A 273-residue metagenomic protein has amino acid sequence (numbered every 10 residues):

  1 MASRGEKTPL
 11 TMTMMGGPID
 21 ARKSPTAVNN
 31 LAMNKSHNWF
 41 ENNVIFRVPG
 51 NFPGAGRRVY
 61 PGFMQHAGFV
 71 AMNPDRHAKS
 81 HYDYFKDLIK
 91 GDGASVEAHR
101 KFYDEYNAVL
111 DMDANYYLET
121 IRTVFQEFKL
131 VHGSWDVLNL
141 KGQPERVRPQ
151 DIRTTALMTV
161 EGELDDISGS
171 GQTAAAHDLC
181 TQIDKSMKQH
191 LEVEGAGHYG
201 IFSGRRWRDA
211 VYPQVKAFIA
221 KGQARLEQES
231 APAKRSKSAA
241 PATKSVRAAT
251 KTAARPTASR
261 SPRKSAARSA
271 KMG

Functional and structural regions predicted by a protein language model:
A2-N115: Alpha/beta-hydrolase-fold enzymes
G5-K7, P149-R153, C180-K185: Short, conserved loop/helix-junction motifs that constitute active-site signature segments in enzyme catalytic cores
V124-P149: Active-site nucleophile elbow and catalytic-triad environment of alpha/beta-hydrolase enzymes
I152-R153, M158-E161, D165: Short beta-strand/loop motif that positions the catalytic acidic residue of the alpha/beta-hydrolase fold
D166-A175: Conserved alpha/beta-hydrolase "acid-adjacent" motif
I167, H190-A210: Catalytic histidine-centered segment of alpha/beta-hydrolase-like enzymes
Q214-R225: C-terminal alpha-helix
R225-G273: Intrinsically disordered, polybasic Lys/Arg-rich low-complexity tracts
